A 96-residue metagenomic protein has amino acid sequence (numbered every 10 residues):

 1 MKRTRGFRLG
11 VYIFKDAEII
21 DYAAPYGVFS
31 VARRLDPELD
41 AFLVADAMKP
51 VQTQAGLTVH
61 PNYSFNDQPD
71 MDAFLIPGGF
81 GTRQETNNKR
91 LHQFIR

Functional and structural regions predicted by a protein language model:
M1-R96: Extended, subdomain-level signal for the structured scaffold at the beginning of enzyme domains
